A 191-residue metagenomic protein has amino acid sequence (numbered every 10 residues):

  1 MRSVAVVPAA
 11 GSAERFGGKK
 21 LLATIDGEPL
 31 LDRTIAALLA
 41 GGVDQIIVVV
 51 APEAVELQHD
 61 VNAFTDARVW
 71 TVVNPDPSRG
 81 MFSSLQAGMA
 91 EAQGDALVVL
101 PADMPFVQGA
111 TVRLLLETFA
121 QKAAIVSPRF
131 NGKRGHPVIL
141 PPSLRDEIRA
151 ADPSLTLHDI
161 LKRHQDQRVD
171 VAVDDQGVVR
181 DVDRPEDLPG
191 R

Functional and structural regions predicted by a protein language model:
R2-R134, D166-V173: Nucleotide and nucleotide-moiety/phosphate-recognizing core
R15, D95, E147-I148, G190-R191: Residues that scaffold the ATP/ADP-binding catalytic core of kinase and kinase-like folds
L21, L30, T111, S143 (+2 more regions): Residue-level recognition of oxygen-bearing side chains
A23-I25, I139-P141, D181-D183: Short beta-strand-to-turn element immediately C-terminal to the catalytic PLP-Schiff-base lysine in fold type I
Q86-G88, S143-I148: Short beta-strand and adjoining strand-loop segment in the mid-core of the Rossmann-like NAD(P)-dependent dehydrogenase
G94, G135-D146, P185: Conserved nucleotide-sugar donor-binding and metal-coordinating catalytic region shared by glycosyltransferases
V107, G132, H136, L140 (+1 more regions): Short, well-structured alpha-helical patches and their helix-loop capping segments that border functional surfaces
A150-R191: Conserved alpha/beta core of the MobA/IspD/sugar-nucleotide pyrophosphorylase nucleotidyltransferase superfamily
